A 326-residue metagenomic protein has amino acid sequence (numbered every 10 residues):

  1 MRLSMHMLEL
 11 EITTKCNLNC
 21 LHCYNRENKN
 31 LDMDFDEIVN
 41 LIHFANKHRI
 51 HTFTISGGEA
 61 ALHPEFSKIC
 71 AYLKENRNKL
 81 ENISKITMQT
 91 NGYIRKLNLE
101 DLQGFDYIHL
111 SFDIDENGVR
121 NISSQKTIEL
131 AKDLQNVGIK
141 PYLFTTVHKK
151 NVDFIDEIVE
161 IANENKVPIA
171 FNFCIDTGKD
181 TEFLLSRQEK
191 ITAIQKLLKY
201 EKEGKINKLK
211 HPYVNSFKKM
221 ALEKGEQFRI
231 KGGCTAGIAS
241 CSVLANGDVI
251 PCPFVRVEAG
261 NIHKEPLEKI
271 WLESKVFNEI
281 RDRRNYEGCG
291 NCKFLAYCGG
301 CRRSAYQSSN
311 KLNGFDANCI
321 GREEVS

Functional and structural regions predicted by a protein language model:
M1-S4, K224, V249, P253-S326: Flexible mid-to-C-terminal extensions adjoining Fe-S/redox cofactors in radical SAM and related proteins
R2-D36: Canonical Radical SAM [4Fe-4S] cluster-binding loop centered on the CxxxCxxC motif and its immediate flanking residues
S4, N82, I139, C234-T235 (+1 more regions): Residue-level preference for beta-strand/loop junctions
H6, R49-H51, G237, P253 (+1 more regions): Exposed loop/turn and edge beta-strand positions of beta-sandwich/beta-sheet ligand-binding modules
L8, F35-E59, H63-L184: Radical SAM/AdoMet-radical enzyme domain recognition
I12-N19, G237, C289-A296: Cysteine-centered iron-sulfur cluster-binding motifs in ferredoxin-type domains/subunits of redox enzymes
C16, Y93-I94, V255-E258: A generic "binding-loop/recognition-motif" signal
P168-F171, D176-E258, Y297: A C-terminal junction/extension of Radical SAM enzymes
